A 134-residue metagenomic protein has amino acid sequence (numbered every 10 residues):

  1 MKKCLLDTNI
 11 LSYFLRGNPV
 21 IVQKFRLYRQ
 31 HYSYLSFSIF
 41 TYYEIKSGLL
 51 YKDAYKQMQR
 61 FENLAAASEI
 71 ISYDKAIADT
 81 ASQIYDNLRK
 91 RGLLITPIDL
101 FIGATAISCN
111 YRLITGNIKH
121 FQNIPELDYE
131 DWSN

Functional and structural regions predicted by a protein language model:
M1-F37, S47-A65: Short, well-structured N-terminal submotif of metal-dependent ribonuclease cores
M1-K3, G103, I107-N134: Acidic, PIN/NYN-like endoribonuclease modules and their adjacent C-terminal/linker elements
L6-D7, S38, I95-T96, N117: Histidine- and aromatic-rich ligand-binding microenvironments
D7-T8, I21, I45, A81 (+2 more regions): Generic structural signal for small/hydrophobic residues in well-ordered secondary structure, especially within
I10-L11, T41, I77, I102 (+1 more regions): Alpha-helix capping/helix-boundary segments
V22, S38, Y42, M58-F61 (+2 more regions): A general structural signal for well-ordered alpha-helical segments in protein cores
H31-Y32, L64-S68, R91, C109 (+1 more regions): Structured helix-beta-strand junction loops
E69-G116: Active-site neighborhoods of divalent-metal-dependent phosphate/nucleic-acid chemistry enzymes
